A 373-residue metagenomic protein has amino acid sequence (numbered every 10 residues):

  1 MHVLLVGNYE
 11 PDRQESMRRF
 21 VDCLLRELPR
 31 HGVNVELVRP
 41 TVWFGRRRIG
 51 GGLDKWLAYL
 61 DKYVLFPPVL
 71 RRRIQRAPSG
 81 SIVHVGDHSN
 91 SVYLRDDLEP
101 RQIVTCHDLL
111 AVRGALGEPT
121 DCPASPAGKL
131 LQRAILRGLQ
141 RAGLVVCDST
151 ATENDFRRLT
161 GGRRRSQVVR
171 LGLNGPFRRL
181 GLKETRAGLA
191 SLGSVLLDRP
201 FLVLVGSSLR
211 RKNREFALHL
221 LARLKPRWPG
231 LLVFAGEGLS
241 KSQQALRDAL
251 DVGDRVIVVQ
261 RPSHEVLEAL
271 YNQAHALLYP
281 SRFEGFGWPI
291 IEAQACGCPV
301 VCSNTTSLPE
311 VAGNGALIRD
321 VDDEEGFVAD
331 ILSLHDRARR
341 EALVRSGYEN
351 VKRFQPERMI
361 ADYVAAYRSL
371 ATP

Functional and structural regions predicted by a protein language model:
M1-P373: Carbohydrate transferase catalytic cores enriched for Leloir-type hexosyltransferases
